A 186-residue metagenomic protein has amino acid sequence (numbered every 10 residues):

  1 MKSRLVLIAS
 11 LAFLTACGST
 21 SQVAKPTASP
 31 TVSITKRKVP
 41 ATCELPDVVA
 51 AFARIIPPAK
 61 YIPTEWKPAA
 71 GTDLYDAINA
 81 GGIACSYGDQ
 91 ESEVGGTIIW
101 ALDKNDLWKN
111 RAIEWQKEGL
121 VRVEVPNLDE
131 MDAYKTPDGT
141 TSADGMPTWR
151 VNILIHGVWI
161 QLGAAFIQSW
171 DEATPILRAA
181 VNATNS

Functional and structural regions predicted by a protein language model:
M1-T15: Sec-dependent bacterial lipoprotein signal peptides
L5, C17-P26: Bacterial lipoprotein signal-peptidase II cleavage site
A24-D89, A179-S186: Extracytoplasmic low-complexity, Pro/Thr/Ser/Ala/Gly-rich segments that lie immediately after a secretion/anchoring
I83-D106: A short acidic-to-branched-hydrophobic micro-motif
G96-I98, G157-F166: Short, well-ordered beta-strand elements
D106-R150: Short Gly/Thr-rich strand-loop-strand
N127, N152-W159: Short, solvent-exposed coil/turn segments at beta-strand boundaries
A165-S186: Surface-exposed amphipathic alpha-helical segments
